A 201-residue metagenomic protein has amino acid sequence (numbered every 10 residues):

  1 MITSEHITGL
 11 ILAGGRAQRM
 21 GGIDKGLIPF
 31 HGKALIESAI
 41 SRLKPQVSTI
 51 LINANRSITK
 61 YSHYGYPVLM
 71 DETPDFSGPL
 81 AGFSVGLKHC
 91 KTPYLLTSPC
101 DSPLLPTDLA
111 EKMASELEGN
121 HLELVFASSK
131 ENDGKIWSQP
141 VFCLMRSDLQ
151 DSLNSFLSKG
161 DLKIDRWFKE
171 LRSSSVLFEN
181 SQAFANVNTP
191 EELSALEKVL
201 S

Functional and structural regions predicted by a protein language model:
I2-D161, R166-A185, P190-A195, V199-L200: Nucleotide and nucleotide-moiety/phosphate-recognizing core
